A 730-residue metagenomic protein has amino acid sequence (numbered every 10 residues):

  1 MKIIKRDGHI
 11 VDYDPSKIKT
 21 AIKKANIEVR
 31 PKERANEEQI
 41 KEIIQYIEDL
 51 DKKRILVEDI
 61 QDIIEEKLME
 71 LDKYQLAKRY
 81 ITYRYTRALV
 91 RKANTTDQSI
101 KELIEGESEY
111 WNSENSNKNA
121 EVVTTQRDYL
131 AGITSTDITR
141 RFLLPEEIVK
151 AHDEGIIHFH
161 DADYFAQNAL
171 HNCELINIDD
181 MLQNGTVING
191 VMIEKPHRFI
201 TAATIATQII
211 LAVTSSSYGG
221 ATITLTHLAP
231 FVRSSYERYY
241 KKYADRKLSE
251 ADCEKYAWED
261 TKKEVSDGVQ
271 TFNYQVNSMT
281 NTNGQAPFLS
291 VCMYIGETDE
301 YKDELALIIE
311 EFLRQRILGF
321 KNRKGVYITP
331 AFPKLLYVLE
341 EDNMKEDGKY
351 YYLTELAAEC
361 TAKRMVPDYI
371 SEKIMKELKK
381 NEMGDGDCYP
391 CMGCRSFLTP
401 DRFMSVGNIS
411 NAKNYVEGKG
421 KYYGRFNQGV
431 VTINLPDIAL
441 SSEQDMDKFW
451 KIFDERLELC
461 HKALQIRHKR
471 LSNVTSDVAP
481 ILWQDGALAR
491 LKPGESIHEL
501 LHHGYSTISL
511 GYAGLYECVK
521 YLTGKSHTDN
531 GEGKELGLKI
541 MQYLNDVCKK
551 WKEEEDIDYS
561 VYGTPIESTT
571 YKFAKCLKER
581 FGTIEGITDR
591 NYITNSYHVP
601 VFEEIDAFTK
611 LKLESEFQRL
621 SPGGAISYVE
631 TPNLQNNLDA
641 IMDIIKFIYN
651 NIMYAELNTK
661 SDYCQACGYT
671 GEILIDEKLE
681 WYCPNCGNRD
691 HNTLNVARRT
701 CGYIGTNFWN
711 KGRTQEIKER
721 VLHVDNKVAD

Functional and structural regions predicted by a protein language model:
M1-L103, K718-N726: Charged, amphipathic alpha-helical regulatory modules used for macromolecular assembly or allosteric control
K17, A21, I63, L307-F312 (+1 more regions): Alpha-helical scaffold elements adjacent to nucleotide-binding pockets in ATP/GTP-utilizing enzyme cores
K23, H461, Q465, Y516-K520: Amphipathic, well-packed alpha-helical segments that form the structural scaffold of globular domains
L89-V90, T96-G504, K525-S526, N530-D690 (+1 more regions): Conserved catalytic cores of very large enzyme subunits
V265-S266, N273, Y521, R713-E719: Metallocofactor- and cofactor-centric catalytic cores in central/energy metabolism, strongly enriched
M293, I508-Y521, Q542, R699: Contiguous, well-ordered alpha-helical segments that form the cores/surfaces of helical PPI scaffolds
N685-D730: Long insertion/accessory domains within large nucleic-acid-processing enzymes
